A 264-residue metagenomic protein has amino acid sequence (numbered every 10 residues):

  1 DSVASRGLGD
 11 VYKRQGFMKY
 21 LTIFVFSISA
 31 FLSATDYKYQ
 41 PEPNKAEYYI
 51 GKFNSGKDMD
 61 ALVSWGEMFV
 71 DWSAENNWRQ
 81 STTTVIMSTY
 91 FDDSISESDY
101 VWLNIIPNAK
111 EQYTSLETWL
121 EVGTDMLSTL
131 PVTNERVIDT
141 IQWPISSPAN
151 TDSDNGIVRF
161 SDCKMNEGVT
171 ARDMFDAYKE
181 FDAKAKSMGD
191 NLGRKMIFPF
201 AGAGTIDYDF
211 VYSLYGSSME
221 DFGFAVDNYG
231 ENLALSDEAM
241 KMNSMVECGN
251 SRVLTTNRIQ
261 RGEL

Functional and structural regions predicted by a protein language model:
D1-Q15: Single conserved hydrophobic/aromatic residue that forms the stacking wall/gate of nucleotide- or nucleobase-binding
S5-L8, A30-L32, L254: Intrinsically disordered, low-complexity serine/threonine-rich segments
M18-K19: N-terminal hydrophobic targeting signals that begin at the initiator methionine
I23-A34: Hydrophobic h-region of N-terminal signal peptides that target proteins for export in Gram-negative bacteria
S33-L264: Short S/T/G/P-rich N-terminal loop/turn motif that feeds into the first structured element of a domain
